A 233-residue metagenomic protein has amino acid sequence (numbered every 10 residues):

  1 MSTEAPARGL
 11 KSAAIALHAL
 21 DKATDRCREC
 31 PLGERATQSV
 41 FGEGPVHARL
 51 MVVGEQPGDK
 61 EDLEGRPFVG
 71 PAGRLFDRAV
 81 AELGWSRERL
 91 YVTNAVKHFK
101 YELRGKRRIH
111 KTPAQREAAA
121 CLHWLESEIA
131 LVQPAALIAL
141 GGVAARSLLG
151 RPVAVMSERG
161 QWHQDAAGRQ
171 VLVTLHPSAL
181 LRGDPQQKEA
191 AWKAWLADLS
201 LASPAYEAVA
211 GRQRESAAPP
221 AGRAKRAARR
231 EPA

Functional and structural regions predicted by a protein language model:
S2-A233: A polyanion-binding, active-site-adjacent surface
